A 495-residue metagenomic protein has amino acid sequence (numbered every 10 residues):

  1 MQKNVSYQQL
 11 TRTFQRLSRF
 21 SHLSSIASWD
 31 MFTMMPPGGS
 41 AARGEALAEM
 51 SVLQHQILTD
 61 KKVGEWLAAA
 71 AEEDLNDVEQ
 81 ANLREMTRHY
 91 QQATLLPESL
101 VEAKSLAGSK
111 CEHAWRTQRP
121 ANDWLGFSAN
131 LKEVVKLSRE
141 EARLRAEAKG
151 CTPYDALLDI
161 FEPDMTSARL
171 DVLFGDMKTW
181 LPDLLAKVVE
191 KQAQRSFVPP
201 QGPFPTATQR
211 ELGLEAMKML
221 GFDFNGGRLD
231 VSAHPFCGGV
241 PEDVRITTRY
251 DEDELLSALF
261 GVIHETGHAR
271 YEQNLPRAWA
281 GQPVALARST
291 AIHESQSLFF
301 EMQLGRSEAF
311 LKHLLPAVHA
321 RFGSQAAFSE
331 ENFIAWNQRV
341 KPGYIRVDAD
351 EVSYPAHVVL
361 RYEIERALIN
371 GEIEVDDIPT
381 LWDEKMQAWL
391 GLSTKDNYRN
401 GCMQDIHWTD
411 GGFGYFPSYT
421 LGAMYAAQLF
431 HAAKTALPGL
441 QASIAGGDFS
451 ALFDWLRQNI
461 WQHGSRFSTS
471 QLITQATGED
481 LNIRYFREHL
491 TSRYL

Functional and structural regions predicted by a protein language model:
M1-P163, T491-L495: A well-structured
Q2-K3, S25, G38, A42 (+3 more regions): C-terminal, non-catalytic "cap/extension" segments appended to globular domains
L10, A146, H264, S297 (+3 more regions): Divalent metal-coordination and catalytic microenvironments
L10, S257-R277, E294-L298: Active-site recognition of the HExxH zinc-binding catalytic motif
A42, A103, N130-E133, L173 (+11 more regions): Secondary-structure capping and boundary motifs in well-ordered enzyme cores
K104-L255: Contiguous, non-catalytic segments that form substrate-binding/exosite surfaces or channel walls
F174, K178-L181, T206-R210, A216-D230 (+1 more regions): All-alpha helical catalytic cores of prenyl diphosphate-utilizing isoprenoid enzymes
L286-A327: Post-HExxH zinc-binding segment in Zn-dependent metallohydrolases
